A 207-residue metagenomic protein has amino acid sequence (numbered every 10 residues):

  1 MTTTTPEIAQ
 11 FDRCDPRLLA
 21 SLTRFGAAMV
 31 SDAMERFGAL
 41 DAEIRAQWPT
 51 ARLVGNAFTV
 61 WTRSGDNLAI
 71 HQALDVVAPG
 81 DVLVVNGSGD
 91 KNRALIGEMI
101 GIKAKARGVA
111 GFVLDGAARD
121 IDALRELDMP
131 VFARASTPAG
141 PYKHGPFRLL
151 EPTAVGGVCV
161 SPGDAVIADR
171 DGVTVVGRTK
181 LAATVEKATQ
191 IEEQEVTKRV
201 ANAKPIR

Functional and structural regions predicted by a protein language model:
T2-P162, V176-R207: Feature captures the catalytic cores and cofactor-binding loops of soluble hydro-lyases/lyases that act on carboxylate
V166: C-terminal binding/interaction regions
